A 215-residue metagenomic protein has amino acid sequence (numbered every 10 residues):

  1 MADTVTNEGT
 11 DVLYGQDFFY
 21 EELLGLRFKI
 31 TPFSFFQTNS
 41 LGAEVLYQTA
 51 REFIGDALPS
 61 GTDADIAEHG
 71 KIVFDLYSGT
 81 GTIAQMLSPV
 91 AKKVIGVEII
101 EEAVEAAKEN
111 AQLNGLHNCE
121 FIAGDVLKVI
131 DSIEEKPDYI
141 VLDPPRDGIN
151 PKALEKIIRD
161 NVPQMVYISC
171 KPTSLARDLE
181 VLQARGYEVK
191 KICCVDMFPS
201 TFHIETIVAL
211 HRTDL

Functional and structural regions predicted by a protein language model:
M1-L142, D147-E155, T206: Accessory RNA-recognition modules of RNA-modification enzymes
I122-I204, H211: S-adenosylmethionine
T213-L215: Flexible, glycine-/basic-rich loop-and-beta segments that form/coincide with the SAM-dependent methyltransferase
